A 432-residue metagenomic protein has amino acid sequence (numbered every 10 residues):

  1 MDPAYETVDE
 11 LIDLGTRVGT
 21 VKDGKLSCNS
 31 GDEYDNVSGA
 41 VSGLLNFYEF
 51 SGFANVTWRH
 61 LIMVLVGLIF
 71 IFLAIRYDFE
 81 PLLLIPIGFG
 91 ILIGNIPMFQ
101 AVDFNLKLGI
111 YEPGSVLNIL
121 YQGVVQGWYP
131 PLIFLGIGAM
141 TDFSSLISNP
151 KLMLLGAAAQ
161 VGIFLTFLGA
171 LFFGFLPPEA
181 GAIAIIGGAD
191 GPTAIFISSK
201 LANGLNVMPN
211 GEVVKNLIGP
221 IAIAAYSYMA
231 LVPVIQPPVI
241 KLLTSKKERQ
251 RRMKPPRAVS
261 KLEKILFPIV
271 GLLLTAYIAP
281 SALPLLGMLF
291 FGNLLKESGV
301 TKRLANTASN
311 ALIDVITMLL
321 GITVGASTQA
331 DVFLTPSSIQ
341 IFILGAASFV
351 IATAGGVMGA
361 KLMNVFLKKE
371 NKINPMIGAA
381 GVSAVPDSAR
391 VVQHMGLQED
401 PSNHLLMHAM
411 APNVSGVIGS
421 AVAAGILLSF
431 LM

Functional and structural regions predicted by a protein language model:
M1-G31, V37-S38: Conserved N-terminal/central alpha/beta ligand/cofactor-binding core
C28, E33-L106, E112: N-terminal alpha-helical transmembrane segments of multi-pass membrane transport and channel/translocase proteins
I96-N118, L135-I147, G169-A180, D331: Transmembrane alpha-helix boundary signature
Q122, Q126-G127, F134-M140, L155-L165 (+4 more regions): Alpha-helical membrane segments and immediately flanking helix-loop junctions that form or couple to the substrate/ion
F143-F167, A224, D331-V357, A409-N413: Entry/N-cap segments of selected transmembrane alpha helices and their immediately preceding amphipathic helices
N216-V234, F342-A352, I377-A380: Alpha-helical transmembrane segments
A224-V300: Membrane-embedded hairpin module used as a gating/binding unit in multi-pass transport and secretion proteins
L272-A360: Transmembrane helical segments that form the transport core of multi-pass membrane transport proteins
